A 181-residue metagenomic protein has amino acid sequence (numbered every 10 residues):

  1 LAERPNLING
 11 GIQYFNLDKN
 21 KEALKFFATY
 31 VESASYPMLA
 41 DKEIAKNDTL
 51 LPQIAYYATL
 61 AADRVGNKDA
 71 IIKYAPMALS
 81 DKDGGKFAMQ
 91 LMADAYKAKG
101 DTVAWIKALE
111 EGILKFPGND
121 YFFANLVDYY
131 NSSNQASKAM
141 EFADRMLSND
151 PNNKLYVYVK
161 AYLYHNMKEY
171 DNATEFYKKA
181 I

Functional and structural regions predicted by a protein language model:
L1-E22: Post-signal peptide N-terminal segment of secreted/secretory-pathway proteins
G10, A58, L91-A95, N125-Y129 (+1 more regions): Structural register within alpha-helical repeat arrays
N16, R64, A98-K99, S132-S133 (+1 more regions): Register position in tetratricopeptide repeats
N20-K21, N67-K68, T102, A136 (+1 more regions): TPR-repeat structural position
Y30, M77-A78, E111-G112, R145-M146 (+1 more regions): Canonical positions in the second alpha-helix
S35, D83-G84, P117-G118, P151-N152: Short coil turns that delineate tetratricopeptide repeat
L39-I44, I54, F87-M89, W105 (+2 more regions): TPR alpha-solenoid repeat register
